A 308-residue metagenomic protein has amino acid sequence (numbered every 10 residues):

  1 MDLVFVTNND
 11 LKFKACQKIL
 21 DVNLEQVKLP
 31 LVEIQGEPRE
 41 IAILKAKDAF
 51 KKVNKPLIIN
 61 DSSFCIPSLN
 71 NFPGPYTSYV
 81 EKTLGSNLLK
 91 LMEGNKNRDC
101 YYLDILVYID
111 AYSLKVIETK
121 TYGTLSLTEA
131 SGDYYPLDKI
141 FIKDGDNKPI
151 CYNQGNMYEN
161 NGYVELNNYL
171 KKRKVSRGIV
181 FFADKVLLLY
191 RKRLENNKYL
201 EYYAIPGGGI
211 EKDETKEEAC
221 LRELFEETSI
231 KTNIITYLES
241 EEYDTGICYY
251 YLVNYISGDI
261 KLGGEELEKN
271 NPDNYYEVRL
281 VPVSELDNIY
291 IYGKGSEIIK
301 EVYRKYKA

Functional and structural regions predicted by a protein language model:
L3-V4, L11-R173: Anionic-ligand binding patches
P56-I59, K231-E239: A short coil-to-beta-strand element that immediately follows conserved catalytic motifs
T83-L84, I109-L114, Y122-T124, F181-V186 (+5 more regions): Short, charged/polar surface micro-motifs in flexible loops or helix N-caps
V107-Y108, I142, V180, L252-N254 (+1 more regions): Short, well-ordered beta-strand micro-motif
G132, I210-N233, E241-Y292: Unchanged
E159, V164-L170, L200, K261-A308: Nudix hydrolase/Nudix homology domain
K171-L188: Conserved N-terminal beta-strand and adjoining loop/helix that marks the start of the Nudix/MutT-like hydrolase domain
K185-E226: Conserved Nudix-box catalytic region and its N-terminal flanking loop in Nudix hydrolases and closely related
